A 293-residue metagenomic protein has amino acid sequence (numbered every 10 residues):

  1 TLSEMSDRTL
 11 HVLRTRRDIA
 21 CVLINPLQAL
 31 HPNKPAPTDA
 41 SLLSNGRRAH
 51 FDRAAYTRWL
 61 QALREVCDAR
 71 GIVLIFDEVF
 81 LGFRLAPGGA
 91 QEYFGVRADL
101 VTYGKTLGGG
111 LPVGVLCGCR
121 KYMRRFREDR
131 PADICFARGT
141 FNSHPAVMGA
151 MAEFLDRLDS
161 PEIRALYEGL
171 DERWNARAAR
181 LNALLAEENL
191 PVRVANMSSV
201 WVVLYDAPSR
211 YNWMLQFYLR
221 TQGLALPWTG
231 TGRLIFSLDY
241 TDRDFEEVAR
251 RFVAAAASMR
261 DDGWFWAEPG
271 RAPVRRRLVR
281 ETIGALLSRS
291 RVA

Functional and structural regions predicted by a protein language model:
T1-A293: Conserved N-terminal phosphate-binding loop of PLP-dependent enzymes in the Aspartate aminotransferase
